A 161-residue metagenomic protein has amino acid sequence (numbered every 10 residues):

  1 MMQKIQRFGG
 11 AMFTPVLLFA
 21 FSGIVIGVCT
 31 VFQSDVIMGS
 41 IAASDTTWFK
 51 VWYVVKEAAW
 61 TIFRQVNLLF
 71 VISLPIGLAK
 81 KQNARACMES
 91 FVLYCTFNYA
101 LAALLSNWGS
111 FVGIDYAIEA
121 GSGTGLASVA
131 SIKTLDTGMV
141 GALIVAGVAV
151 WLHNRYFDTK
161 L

Functional and structural regions predicted by a protein language model:
M2-K160: Early transmembrane hairpin of solute transport permeases
